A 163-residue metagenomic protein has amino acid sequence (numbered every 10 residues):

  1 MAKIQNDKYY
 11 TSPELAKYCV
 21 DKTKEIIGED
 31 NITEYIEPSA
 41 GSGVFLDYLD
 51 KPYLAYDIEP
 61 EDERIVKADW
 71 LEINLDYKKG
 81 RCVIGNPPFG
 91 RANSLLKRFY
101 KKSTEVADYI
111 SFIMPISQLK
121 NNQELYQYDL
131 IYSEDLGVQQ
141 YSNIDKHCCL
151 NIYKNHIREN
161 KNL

Functional and structural regions predicted by a protein language model:
M1-L163: Class I S-adenosyl-L-methionine-dependent methyltransferase catalytic core
